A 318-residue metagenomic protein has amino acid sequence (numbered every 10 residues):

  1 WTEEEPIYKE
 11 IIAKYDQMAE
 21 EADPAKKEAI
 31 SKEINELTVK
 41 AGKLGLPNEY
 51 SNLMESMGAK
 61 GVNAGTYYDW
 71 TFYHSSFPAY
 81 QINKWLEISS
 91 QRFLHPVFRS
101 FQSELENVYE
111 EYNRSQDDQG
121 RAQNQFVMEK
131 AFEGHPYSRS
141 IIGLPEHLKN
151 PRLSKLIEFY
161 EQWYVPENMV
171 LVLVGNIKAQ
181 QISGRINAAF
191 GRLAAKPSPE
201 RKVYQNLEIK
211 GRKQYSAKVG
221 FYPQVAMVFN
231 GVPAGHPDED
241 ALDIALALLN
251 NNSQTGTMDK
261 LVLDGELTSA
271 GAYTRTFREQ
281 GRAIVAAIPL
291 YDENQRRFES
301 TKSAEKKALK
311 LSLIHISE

Functional and structural regions predicted by a protein language model:
W1-Q91, A122-E146, N168-V174, P223-P233 (+2 more regions): M16 family metallopeptidases and their MPP-like homologs
I34, V97-N113, K178, S198-G211 (+3 more regions): Acidic/histidine-enriched alpha-helical segments
E87-Q91, Y109, L242: Alpha-helical secondary-structure segments
F98, L105-E106, G120, N124 (+1 more regions): Non-catalytic, conformational "gating/processing" segments within enzyme and secreted inhibitor domains
N113, S198-Q254, R275, Q280 (+1 more regions): His/Glu-based metal-binding/catalytic segments typifying zinc-dependent metallopeptidases
E133-I141, V170-P233: An aromatic/glycine/proline-enriched structural segment found at the starts of mature extracellular/organellar domains
A179-S183, P237, N294-R297: Extracytoplasmic/secreted cell-surface and envelope-processing proteins
A195-R201, E239, Q254-K260, T268-A272 (+1 more regions): Acidic/polar loop patches that form or flank catalytic/metal-binding clefts of enzymes that bind anionic ligands
